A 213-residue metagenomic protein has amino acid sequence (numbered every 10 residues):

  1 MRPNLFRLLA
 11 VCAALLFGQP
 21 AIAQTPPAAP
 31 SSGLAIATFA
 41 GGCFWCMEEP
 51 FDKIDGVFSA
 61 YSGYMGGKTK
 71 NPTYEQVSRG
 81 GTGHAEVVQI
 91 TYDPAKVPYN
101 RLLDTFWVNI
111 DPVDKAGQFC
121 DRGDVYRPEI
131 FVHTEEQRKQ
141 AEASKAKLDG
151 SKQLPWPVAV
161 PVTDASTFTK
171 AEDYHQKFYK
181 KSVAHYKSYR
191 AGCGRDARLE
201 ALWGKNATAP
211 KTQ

Functional and structural regions predicted by a protein language model:
R2-L5, C12, L16, P20-Q213: Flexible coil/turn and secondary-structure edge motifs
